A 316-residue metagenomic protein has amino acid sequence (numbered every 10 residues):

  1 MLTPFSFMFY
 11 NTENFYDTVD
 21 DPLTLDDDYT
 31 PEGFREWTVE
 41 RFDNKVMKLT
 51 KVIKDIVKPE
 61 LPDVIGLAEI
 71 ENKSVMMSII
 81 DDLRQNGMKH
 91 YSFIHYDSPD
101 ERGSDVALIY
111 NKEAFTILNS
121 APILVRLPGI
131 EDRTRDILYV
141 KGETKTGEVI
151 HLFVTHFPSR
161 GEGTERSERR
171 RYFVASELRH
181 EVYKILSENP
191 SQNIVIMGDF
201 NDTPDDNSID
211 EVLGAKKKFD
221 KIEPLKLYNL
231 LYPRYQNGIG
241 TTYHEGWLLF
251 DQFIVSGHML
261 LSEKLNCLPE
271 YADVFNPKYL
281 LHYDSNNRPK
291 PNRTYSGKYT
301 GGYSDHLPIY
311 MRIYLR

Functional and structural regions predicted by a protein language model:
M1-N86, I94, S98-P99, S104 (+3 more regions): N-terminal, active-site-proximal structural segment of metallo-dependent hydrolase catalytic domains
S6-D17, F34, N119-A121, V149-S159: Active-site-proximal beta-strand elements of phosphoester/diester hydrolases
Y10-T12, W37, K45, L49 (+7 more regions): Active-site beta-strand/loop signature of hydrolases that rely on acidic residues for catalysis
D21-L23, K145-S176, H180: Metal-dependent phosphoester/phosphodiester hydrolase catalytic core
E36-M47, I70-S74, D132, E165-F173 (+2 more regions): Soluble non-cytosolic domains of exported or imported proteins
I70-V149, T155-F157: Structured beta-strand-rich core segments of catalytic domains in phosphoester-bond hydrolases
S74-M77, R102, G161-T164, T203-S208 (+1 more regions): Extracytoplasmic/secreted cell-surface and envelope-processing proteins
K184-I194, D202-R316: Metal-dependent phosphoester-hydrolase catalytic domains
